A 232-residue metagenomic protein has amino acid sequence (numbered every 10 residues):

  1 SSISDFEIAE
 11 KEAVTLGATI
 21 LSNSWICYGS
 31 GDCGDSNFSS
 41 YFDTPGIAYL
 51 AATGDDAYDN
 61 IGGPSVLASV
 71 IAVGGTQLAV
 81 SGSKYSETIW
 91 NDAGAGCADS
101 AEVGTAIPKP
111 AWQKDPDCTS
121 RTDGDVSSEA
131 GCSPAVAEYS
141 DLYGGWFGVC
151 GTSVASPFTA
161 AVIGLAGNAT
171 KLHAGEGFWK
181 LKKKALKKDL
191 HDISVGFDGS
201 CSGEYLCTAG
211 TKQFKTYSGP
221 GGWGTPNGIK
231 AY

Functional and structural regions predicted by a protein language model:
S1-G75, D99-C150, S156, G167-E176 (+1 more regions): Substrate-binding/charge-relay-adjacent region of secreted/lumenal peptidase catalytic domains
I3-I8, G82-K84, C201-E204: Short, solvent-exposed polar/charged micro-motifs at secondary-structure junctions
K11, Y85-N91, T208-K212: Short, surface-exposed amphipathic charged segments that create phosphate/polyanion-binding patches used for binding
T76, S83, T88, G124 (+6 more regions): Flexible, active-site-adjacent loop/turn segments at secondary-structure boundaries
L78-S100: Surface-exposed loop and adjacent secondary-structure segments within mature catalytic domains
A95, P116, G148, G199 (+1 more regions): Extracellular secreted precursors and ectodomains with disulfide-bonded cysteine-rich loops/domains
A160, G167-N227: An often Trp-containing, charged/polar helix-loop segment at the C-terminal end of enzyme catalytic cores
